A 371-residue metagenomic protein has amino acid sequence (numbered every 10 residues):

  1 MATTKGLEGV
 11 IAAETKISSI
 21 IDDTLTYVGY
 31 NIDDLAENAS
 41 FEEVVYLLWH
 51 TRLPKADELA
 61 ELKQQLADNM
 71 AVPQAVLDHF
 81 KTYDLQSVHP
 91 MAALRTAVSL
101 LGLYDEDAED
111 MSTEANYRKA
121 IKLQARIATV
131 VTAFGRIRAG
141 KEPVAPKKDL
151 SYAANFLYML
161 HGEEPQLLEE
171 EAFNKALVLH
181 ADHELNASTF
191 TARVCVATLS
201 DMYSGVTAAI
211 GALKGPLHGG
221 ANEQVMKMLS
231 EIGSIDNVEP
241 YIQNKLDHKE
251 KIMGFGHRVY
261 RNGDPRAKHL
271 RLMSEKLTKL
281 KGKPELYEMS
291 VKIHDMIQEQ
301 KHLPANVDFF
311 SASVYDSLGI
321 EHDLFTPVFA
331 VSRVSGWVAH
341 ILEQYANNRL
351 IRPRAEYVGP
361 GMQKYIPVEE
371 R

Functional and structural regions predicted by a protein language model:
M1-R371: Non-transmembrane, aqueous-exposed alpha-helical and coiled segments at domain scale
